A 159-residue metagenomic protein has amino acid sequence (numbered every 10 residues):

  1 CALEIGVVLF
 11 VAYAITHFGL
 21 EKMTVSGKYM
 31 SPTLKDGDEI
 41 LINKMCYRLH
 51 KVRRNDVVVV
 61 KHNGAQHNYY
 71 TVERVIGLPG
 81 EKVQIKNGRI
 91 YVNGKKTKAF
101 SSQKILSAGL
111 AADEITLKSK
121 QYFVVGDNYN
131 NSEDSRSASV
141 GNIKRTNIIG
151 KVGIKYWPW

Functional and structural regions predicted by a protein language model:
C1-H17: Hydrophobic membrane-insertion alpha-helices, especially the h-region of bacterial N-terminal signal peptides
F18, T24, P32-W159: Soluble "head" domains of membrane/secretory-pathway proteins
